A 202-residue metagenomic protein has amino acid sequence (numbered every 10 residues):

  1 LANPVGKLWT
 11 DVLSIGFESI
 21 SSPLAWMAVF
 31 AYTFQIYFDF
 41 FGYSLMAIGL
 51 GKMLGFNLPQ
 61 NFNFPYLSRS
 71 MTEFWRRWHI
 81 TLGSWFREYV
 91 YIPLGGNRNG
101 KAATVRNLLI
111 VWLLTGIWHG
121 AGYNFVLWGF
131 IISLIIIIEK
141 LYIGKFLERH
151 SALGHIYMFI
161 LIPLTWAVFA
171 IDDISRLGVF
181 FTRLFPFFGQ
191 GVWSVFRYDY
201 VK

Functional and structural regions predicted by a protein language model:
L1-D199: Membrane-embedded transmembrane alpha-helical bundles that form the catalytic cores of multi-pass lipid-modifying
